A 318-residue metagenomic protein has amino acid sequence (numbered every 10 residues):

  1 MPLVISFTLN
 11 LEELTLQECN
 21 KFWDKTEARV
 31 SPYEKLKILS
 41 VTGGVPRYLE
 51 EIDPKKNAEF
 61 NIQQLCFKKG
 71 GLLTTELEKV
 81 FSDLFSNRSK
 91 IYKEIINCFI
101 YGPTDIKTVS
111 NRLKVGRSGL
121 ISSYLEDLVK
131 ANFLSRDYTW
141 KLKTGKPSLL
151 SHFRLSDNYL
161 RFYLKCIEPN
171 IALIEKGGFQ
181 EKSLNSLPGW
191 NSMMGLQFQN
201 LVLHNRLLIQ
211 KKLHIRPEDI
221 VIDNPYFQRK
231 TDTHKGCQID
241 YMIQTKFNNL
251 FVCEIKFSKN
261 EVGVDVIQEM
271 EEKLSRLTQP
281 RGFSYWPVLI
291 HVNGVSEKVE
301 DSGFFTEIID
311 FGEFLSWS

Functional and structural regions predicted by a protein language model:
M1-S6: Short regulatory helix/loop adjacent to the ATP-binding pocket of P-loop NTPases
F7-E34: Conserved small helical "lid"/interfacial subdomain of P-loop NTPases
E27-S82: Amphipathic alpha-helical "lid/sensor" segments that cap RecA-like P-loop NTPase cores
Q63-C66, F81, F85-R88, D105 (+1 more regions): Short, cationic-aromatic polyanion-contact patches
Y92-I100, L203: Hydrophobic residues on short alpha-helical segments
G102-L113: Short acidic, hydrophobic short linear motifs in intrinsically disordered regions
K114-S135: Short amphipathic alpha-helical interaction segments
P147-S318: A cross-kingdom feature that marks ATP-driven nucleic-acid transaction machinery
